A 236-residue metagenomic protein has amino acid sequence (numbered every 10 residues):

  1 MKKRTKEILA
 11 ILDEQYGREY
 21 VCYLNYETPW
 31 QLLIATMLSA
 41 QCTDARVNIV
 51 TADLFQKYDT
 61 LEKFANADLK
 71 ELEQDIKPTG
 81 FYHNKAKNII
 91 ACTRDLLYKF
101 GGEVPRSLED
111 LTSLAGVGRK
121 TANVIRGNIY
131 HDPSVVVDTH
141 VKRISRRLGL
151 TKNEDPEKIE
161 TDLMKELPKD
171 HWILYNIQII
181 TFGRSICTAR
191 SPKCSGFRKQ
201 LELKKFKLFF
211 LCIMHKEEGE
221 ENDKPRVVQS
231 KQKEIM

Functional and structural regions predicted by a protein language model:
K2-E217, D223-I235: Catalytic cores of DNA base-excision repair glycosylases
